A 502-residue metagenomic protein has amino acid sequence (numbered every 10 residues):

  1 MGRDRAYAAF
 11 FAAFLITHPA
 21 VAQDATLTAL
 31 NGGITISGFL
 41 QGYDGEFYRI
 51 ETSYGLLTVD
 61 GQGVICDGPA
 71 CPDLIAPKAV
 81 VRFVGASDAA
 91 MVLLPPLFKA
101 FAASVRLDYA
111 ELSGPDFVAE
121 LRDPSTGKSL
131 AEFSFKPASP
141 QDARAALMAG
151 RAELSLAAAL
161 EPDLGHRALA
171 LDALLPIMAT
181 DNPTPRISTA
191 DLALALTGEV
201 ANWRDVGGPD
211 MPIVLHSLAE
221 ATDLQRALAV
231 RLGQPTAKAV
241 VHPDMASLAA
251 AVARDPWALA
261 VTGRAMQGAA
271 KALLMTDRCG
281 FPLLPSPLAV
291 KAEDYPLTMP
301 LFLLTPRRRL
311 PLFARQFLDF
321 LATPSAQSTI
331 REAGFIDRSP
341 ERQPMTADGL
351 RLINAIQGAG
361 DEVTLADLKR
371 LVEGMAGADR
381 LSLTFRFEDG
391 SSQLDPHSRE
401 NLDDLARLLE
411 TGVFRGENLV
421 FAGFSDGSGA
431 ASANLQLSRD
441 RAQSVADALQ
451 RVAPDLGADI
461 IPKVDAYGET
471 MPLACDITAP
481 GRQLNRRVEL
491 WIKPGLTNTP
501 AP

Functional and structural regions predicted by a protein language model:
M1-A8: Bacterial N-terminal signal peptides that target proteins for export
A8-T17: Bacterial N-terminal signal peptides
H18-A22: Sec/Tat signal peptide C-region and signal peptidase I cleavage site
D24-G416, R451, A458: Exported/periplasmic ABC-transporter solute-binding proteins
P124, K128, F424-P502: Periplasmic OmpA-like peptidoglycan-binding domain that tethers envelope proteins to the cell wall
V230-Q234, G423, G429: Short, conserved helix/loop micro-motifs enriched in His/Cys and acidic residues
F387-E388, F421-D426: Short loop/turn segments at strand-loop or loop-helix junctions that form parts of catalytic or ligand-binding pockets
